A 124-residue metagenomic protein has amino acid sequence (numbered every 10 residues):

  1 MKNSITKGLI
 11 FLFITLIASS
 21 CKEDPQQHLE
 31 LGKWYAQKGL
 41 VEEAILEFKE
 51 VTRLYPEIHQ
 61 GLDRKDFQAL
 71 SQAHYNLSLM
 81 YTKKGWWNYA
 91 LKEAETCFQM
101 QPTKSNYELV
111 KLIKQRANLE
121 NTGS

Functional and structural regions predicted by a protein language model:
K22-E23, Q68, E108: Residue signature of alpha-solenoid helical repeat architecture, marking inter-repeat boundaries and helix-start
L54-F67, T103: Flexible helix-coil transition and linker loops at the boundaries of alpha-helical arrays
